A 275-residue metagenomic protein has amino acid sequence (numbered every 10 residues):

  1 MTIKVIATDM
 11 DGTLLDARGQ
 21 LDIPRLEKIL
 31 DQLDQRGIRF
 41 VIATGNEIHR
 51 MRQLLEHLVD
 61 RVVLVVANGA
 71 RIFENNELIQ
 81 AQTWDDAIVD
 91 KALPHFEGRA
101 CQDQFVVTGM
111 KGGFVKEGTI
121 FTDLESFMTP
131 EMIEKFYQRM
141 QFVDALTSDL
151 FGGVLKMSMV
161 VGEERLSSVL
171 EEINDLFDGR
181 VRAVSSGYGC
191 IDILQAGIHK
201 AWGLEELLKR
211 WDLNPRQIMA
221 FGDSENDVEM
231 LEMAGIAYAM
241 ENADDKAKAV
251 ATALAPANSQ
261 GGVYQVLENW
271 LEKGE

Functional and structural regions predicted by a protein language model:
M1-I3, G37, R61, Q102 (+2 more regions): A general structural motif
M1-V5, I23, I191-E275: Mg2+-dependent phosphoryl-transfer enzymes with acidic/Ser/Thr/Gly-rich catalytic loops
K4-G19: Asp-based phosphoryl-transfer active-site loop
A17, L21-M128: Active-site phosphate-binding/coordination module
Q32, H95, E172-D175, K246: Alpha-helical scaffold elements within enzyme catalytic domains, especially in hydrolases
M51-L55, V169, I173, L231 (+2 more regions): Hydrophobic packing residues within well-ordered alpha-helices of enzyme cores
L58-D60, N68, L176-G179, M233-A234 (+1 more regions): Short, structured coil segments at secondary-structure junctions
Q102-Q104, T108-F221: Conserved acidic, metal-coordinating active-site core of Asp-based, Mg2+-dependent phosphoryl-transfer enzymes
